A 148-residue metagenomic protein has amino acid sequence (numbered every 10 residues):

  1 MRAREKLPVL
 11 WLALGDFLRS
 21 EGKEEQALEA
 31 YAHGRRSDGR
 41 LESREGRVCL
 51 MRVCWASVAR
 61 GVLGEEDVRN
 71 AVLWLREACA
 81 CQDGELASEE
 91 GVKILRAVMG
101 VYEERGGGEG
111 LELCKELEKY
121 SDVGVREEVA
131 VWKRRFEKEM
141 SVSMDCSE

Functional and structural regions predicted by a protein language model:
M1-R2, A32-R36, C79-A80, K119: Conserved structural position within tetratricopeptide repeats
E5, G39-L41, D83-E89, D122-V123: Short coil turns that delineate tetratricopeptide repeat
P8, R44-M51, E85-V92, E127: Start-of-helix signal in alpha-solenoid helical-repeat scaffolds, especially tetratricopeptide repeats
W11, R47-W55, L95, C114 (+1 more regions): TPR repeat positional signature
D16, R52-R60, G100, R135: Residue-level recognition of tetratricopeptide repeat
E21, S57-E65, E104-R105: Structural motif corresponding to the intra-repeat A-B loop/turn of tetratricopeptide repeats
A32, L73-R76, K115: Alpha-solenoid helical repeat scaffolds
